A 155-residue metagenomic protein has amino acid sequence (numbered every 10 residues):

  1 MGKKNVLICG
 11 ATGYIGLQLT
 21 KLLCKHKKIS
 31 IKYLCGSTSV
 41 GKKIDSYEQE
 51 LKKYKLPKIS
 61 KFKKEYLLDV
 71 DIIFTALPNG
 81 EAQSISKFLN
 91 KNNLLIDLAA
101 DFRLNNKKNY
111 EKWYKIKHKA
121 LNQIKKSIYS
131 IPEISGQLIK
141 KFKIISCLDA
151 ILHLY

Functional and structural regions predicted by a protein language model:
G2-Y155: N-terminal Rossmann-like NAD(P) cofactor-binding subdomain of oxidoreductases, focused on the glycine-rich
